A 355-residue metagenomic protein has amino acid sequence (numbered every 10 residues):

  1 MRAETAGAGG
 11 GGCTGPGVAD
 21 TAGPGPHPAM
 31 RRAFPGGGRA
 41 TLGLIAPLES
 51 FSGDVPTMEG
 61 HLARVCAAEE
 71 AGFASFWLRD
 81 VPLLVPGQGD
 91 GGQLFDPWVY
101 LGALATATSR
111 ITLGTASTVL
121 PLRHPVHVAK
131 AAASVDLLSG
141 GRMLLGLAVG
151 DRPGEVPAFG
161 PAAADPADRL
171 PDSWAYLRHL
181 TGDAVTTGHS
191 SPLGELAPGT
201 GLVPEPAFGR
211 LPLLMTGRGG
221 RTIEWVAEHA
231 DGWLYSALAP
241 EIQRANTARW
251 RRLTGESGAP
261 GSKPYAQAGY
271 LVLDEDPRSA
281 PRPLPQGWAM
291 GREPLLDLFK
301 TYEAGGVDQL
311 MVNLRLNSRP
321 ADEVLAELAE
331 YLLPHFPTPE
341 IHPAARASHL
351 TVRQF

Functional and structural regions predicted by a protein language model:
M1-A107, L211, R315-R319, E327 (+2 more regions): N-terminal beta1-alpha1-beta2 module of alpha/beta enzyme domains
C13-G38, A164-A207, S236-F355: An alpha-helical appendage that flanks or caps ligand/catalytic pockets
R32-G37, E69-E70, L101-R110, A132 (+4 more regions): Acidic (Asp/Glu)-rich catalytic clusters
R39-P56, L120-H189, A237, E241: Flexible, glycine-rich active-site loops centered on histidine and acidic residues that chelate a metal or position
L42-A46, F76-L78, L113-T115, M143-L147 (+4 more regions): Hydrophobic faces of well-ordered beta-strands that scaffold small-molecule active sites in alpha/beta enzyme cores
A46-E59, T118-V126, F208-R218, A280-E293: Active-site mouth loops of central-metabolism enzymes
V55-A68, A131, M215-W225, M290-Y302: Short, acidic/polar
G72, D80, L104, V135 (+6 more regions): Conserved, mostly hydrophobic/aromatic
